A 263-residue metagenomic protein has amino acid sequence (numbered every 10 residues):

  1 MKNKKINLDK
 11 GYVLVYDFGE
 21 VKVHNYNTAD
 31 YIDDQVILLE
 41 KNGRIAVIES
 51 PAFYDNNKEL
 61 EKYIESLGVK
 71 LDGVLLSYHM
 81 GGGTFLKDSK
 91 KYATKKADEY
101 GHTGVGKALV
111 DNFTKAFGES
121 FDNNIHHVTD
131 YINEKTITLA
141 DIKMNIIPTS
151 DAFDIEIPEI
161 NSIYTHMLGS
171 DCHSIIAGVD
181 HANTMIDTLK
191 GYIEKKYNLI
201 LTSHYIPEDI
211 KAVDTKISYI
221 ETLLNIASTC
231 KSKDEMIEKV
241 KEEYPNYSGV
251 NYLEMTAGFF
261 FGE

Functional and structural regions predicted by a protein language model:
M1, G19-N25, D141-N145: Short, hydrophobic/aromatic-rich segments at coil-to-beta transitions
I6-K10, A97-A152: Metallo-beta-lactamase
N7-K62, F153-M167: Conserved beta-strand hairpin/beta-sheet module of binuclear metal-dependent hydrolase folds, prominently
D33, Y54-D55, L76-T84, D98-G101 (+2 more regions): Active-site environment of divalent metal-dependent phosphoester hydrolases
L38, A46-I48, D72-L76, A93 (+2 more regions): Structural recognition of the beta-strand scaffold that forms the well-ordered cores of secreted hydrolase catalytic
G43-R44, F53-K96, K196: Active-site metal-binding motif and surrounding structural segment of the metallo-beta-lactamase
A52, K143-I217, E221-T222: Metallo-beta-lactamase
T136, E194-K196, P207-E263: Accessory terminal helices/loops
